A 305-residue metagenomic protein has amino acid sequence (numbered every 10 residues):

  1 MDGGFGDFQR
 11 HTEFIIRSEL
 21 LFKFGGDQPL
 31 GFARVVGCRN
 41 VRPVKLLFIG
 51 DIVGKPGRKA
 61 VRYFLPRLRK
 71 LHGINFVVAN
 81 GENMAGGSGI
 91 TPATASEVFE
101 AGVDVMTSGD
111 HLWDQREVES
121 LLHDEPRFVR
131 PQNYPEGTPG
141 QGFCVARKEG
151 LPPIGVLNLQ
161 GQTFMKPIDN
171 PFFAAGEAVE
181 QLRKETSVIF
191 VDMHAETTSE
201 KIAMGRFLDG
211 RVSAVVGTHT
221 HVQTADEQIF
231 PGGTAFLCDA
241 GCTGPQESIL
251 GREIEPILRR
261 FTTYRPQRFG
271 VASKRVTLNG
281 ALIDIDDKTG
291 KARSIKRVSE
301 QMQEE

Functional and structural regions predicted by a protein language model:
F14-S18: Serine/threonine-rich, low-complexity intrinsically disordered segments
L20-L21, L30: Leucine-biased recognition of intrinsically disordered, low-complexity hydrophobic segments
V41-E305: Acidic, metal/ion-coordinating pockets
